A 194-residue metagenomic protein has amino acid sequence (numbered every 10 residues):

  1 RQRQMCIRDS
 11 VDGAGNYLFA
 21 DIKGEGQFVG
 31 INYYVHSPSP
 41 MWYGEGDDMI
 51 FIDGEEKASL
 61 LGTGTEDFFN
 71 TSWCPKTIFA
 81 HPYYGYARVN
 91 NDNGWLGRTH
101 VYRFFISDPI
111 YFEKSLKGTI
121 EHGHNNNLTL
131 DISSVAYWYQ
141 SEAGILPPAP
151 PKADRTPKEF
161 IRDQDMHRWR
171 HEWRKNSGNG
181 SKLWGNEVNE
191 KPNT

Functional and structural regions predicted by a protein language model:
Q2-I7: Short, small-residue-biased leader/transition segments that mark boundaries at the very start of proteins
V11-F19: Surface-exposed ligand/attachment interfaces on beta-rich extracellular proteins
K23-G30, Y43, E113: Extended extracellular/luminal ectodomain segments enriched in beta-structured repeat modules
G26-P38, K117-H122, T194: A short beta-strand element within beta-rich, extracytoplasmic domains of secreted/secretory-pathway proteins
S39-M41, L128: Short consensus segments that form the blades of beta-propeller domains, in both extracellular/periplasmic
M41-W42, L60, P148: Short helix/loop capping segments that flank catalytic or ligand/cofactor-binding pockets
D47-E142: Extended, compositionally biased non-globular segments
P109-N193: TerminUS-proximal long segments
